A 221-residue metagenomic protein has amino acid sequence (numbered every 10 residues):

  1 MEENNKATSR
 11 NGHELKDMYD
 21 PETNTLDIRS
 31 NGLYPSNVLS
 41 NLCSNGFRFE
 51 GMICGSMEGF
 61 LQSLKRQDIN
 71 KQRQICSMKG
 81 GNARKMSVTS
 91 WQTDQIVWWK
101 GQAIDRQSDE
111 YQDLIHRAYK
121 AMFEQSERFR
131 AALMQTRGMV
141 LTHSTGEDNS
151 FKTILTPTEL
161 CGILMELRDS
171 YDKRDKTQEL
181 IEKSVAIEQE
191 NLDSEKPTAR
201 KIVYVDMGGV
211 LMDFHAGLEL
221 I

Functional and structural regions predicted by a protein language model:
E2-N191: Charged, low-complexity intrinsically disordered segments
K183-V205: Non-catalytic pre-domain segments flanking phosphatase-related domains
T198-I221: Active-site neighborhood of HAD-like aspartate-dependent phosphohydrolases
